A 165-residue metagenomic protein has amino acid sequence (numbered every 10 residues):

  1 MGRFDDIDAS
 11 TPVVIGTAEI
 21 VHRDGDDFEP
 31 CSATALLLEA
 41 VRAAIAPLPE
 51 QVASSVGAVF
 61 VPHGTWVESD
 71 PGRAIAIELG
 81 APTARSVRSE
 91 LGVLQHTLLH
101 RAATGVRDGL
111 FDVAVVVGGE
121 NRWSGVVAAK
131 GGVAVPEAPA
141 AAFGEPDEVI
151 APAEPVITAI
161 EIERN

Functional and structural regions predicted by a protein language model:
M1-V87, T104-D108, G118-N165: Conserved "HGTGT" condensation-loop signature of ketosynthase/thiolase-family condensing enzymes that catalyze
S89-E90, L94: General structural concept
H96-T104: Conserved phosphate-binding catalytic cores of ATP/NTP-utilizing and phosphoryl-transfer enzymes
V115: Short aromatic-hydrophobic micro-motifs that form the base-stacking/packing surface for donor nucleotide recognition
